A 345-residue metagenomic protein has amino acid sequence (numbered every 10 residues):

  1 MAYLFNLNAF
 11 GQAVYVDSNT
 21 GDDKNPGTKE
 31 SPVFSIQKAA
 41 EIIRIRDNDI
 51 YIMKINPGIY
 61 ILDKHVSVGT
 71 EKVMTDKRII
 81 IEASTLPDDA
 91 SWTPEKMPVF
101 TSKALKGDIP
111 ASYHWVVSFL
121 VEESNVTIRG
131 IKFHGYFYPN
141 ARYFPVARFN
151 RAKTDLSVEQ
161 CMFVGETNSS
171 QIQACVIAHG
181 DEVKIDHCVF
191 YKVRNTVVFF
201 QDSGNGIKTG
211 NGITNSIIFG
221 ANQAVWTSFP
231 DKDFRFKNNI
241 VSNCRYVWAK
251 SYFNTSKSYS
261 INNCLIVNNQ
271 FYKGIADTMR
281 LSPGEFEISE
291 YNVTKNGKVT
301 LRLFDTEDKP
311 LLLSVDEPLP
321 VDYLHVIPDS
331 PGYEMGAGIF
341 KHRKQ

Functional and structural regions predicted by a protein language model:
N8-K38, I59, K309-L319: Right-handed parallel beta-helix/beta-solenoid
S18-N56, D329-A337, K341-Q345: Acidic Gly/Asp/Thr-rich repetitive segments characteristic of extracellular carbohydrate-active and adhesion proteins
N19-D23, G58-Y60, S84-D89, F271 (+1 more regions): Acidic glycine-/aspartate-rich tracts in secreted/extracellular proteins
Q37-I45, I61-V73, S228-F229, K250-S251: Short, T/G/N/S-enriched strand-turn elements that build extracellular solenoid repeat scaffolds
V73-P139, T167, V299, T306-K309: Right-handed parallel beta-helix/beta-spiral solenoid domain characteristic of secreted/periplasmic
R78, S124-G135, K153-T167, Q173-A174 (+5 more regions): Right-handed parallel beta-helix
V116-S118, P139-N140, F144-V146, S169-C175 (+5 more regions): Structural detector of coil-to-beta-strand junctions
Y291-Q345: C-terminal accessory segments
